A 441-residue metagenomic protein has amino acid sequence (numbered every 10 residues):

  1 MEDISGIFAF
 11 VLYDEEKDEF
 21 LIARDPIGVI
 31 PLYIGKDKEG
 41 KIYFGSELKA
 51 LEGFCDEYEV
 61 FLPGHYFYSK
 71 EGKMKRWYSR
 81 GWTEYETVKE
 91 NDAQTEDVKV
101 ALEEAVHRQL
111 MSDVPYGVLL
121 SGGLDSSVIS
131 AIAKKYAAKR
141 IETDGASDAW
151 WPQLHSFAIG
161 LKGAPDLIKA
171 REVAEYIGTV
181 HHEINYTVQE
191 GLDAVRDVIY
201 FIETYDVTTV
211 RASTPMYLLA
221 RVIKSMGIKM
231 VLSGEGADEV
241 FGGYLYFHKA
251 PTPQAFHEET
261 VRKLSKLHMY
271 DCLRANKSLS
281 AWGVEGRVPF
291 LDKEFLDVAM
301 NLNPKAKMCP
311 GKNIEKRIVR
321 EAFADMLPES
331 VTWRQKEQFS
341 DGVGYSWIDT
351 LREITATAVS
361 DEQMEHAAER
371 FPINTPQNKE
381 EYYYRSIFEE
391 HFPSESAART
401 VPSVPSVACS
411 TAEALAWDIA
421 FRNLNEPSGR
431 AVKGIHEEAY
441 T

Functional and structural regions predicted by a protein language model:
M1-T204: Cysteine-centered catalytic environments shared across enzyme families
I4, N91-V98, I129, D166 (+8 more regions): Hydrophobic (often cysteine-bearing) scaffold residues that line and stabilize catalytic clefts of nucleotide/cofactor
E19, A50, D238-E239, A306: Glycine-rich nucleotide phosphate-binding loop and flanking beta-alpha elements of Rossmann-like dinucleotide-binding
V60, G122, S126, A149 (+12 more regions): Active-site-proximal structural scaffolding
S127-K134, Y217-R221, G242, D297: Short, hydrophobic alpha-helix immediately C-terminal to the catalytic nucleophile
I159-A220, Y246-A255, K277-S278, N301-C309 (+1 more regions): ATP-dependent adenylate-handling ligase core
S225-L232, P251, F256-T441: Adenosyl-5′-phosphate
I228-D238, Y244: Short acidic/histidine-rich active-site segments
